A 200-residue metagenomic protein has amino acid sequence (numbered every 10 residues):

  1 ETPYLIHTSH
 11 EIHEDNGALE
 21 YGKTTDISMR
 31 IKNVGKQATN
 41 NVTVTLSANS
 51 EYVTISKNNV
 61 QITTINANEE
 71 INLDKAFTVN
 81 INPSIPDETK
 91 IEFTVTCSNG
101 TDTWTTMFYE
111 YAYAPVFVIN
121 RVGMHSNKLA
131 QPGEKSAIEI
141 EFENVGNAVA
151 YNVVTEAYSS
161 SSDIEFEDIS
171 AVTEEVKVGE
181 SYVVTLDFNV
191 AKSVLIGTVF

Functional and structural regions predicted by a protein language model:
E1-Y4, T78-P115, N189-F200: Terminal connector regions
S9-N16, R121-L129: Short, solvent-exposed loop/edge segments of extracellular or virion-exposed proteins
N16-K23, K128-E134: Short, solvent-exposed loop/linker segments at the N-terminal edge of repeated beta-sheet extracellular domains
T25, I71, I91, S136 (+2 more regions): Hydrophobic core residues within well-ordered beta-strands of beta-rich domains
K32-Y52, E143-I164: Short acidic, flexible loop segments centered on an aromatic residue
S47-A48, T63, F93-T103, A157-S160 (+2 more regions): Enriched for extracellular/lumenal, surface-exposed ectodomains of secreted and cell-surface proteins
T54-I85, D163-V194: Intrinsically disordered, low-complexity Pro/Gly/Ser/Thr-rich segments with frequent PxxP/GP/PP motifs and embedded
